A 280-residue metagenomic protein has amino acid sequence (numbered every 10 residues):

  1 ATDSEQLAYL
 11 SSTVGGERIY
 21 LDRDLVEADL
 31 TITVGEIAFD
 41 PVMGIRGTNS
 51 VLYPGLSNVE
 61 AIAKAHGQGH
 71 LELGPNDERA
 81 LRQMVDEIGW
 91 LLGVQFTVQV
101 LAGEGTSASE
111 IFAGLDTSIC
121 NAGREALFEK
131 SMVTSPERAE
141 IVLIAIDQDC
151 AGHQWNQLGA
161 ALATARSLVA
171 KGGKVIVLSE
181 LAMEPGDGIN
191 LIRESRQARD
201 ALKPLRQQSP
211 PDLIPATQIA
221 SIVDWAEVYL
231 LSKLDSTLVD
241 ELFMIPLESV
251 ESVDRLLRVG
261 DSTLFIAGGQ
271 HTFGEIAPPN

Functional and structural regions predicted by a protein language model:
A1-E27, G152-A160, L202-V223, L234 (+1 more regions): Glycine-rich, anion-gripping cofactor-binding loops and their flanking helix/strand elements in enzyme active sites
A1-T13, E17-R138: Conserved, well-structured core segments that form the ligand-binding/active-site neighborhood of functional domains
I32-V34, I141-A145, I176, L264-F265: Structural motif
V42-N49, G152-Q157, G274-E275: Glycine/threonine-rich flexible loop motifs
V100-A102, A145-D147, G159, V177-L181 (+3 more regions): Active-site proximal loops enriched in glycine and acidic residues that flank catalytic Cys/His/Asp and coordinate
D116-S135, I146, C150-A160, S209-P211: A general structural motif
G152-Y229: C-terminal catalytic subdomain
S232-N280: Extended hydrophobic packing segments that form well-structured cores
